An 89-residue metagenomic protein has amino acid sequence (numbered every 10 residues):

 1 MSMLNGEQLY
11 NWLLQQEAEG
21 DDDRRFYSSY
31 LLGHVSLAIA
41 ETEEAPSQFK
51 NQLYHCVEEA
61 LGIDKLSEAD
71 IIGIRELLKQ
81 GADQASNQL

Functional and structural regions predicted by a protein language model:
S2-M3, D21-S28, E43, S47 (+1 more regions): Amphipathic, non-membrane alpha-helical segments in soluble helical-bundle scaffolds
M3-G6, I63, A85-L89: Non-catalytic effector/regulatory segments
L4-H34, A38-I39: N-terminal acidic leader/helix
L32-A40, E58, G62, D83: Amphipathic alpha-helical core segments of compact helical bundles
A38, I71-G73, Q88: Non-catalytic terminal accessory/regulatory regions of metabolic enzymes
T42-E76: Short, charged early-sequence alpha-helical segments and their helix-coil boundaries
R75-L89: Low-complexity intrinsically disordered segments
